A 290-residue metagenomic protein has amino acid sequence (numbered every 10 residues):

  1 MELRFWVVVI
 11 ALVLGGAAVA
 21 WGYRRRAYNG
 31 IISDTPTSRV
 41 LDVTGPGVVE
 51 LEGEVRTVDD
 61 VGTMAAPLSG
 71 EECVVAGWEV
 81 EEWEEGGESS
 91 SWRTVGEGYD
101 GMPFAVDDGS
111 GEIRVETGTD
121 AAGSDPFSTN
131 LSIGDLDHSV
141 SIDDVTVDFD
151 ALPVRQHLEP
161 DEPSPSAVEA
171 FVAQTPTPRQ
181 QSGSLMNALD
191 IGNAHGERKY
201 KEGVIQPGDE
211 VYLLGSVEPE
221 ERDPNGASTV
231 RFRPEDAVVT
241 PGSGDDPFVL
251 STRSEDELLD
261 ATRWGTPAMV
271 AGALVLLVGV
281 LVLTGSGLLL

Functional and structural regions predicted by a protein language model:
M1-D60, G203, P207, V211-R222 (+2 more regions): Hydrophobic alpha-helical segments
L41-E85: Acidic, Ser/Thr-rich low-complexity segments on the non-lumenal side of membrane proteins
E54, T63, E71, W78 (+6 more regions): Intrinsically disordered, low-complexity regions
V74-L214, E218-T240, L259-D260: Charged, low-complexity helical/coil segments in non-catalytic cytosolic or luminal regions
P241-S251: Long, highly charged low-complexity segments enriched in Glu/Asp and Lys/Arg with interspersed Ser/Thr
